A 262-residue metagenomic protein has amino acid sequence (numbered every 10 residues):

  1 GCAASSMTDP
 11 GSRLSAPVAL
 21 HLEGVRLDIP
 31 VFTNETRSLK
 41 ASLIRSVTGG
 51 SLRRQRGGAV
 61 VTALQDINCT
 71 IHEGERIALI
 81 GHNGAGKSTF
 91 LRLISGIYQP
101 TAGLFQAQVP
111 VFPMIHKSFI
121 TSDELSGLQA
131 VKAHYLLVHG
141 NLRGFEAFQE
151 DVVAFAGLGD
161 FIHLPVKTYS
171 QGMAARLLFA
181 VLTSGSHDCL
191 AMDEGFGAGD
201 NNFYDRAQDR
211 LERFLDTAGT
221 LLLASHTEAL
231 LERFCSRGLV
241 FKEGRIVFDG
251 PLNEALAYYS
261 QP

Functional and structural regions predicted by a protein language model:
C2, S6-T62: Pre-NBD coupling/linker segments of ABC/ABC-like ATPases
H21, R26-V31, E73-A78, H82-L137: ABC ATPase nucleotide-binding domain signature region
G57-V60, I115-L177, V181-C189, E194-G197 (+1 more regions): ABC-family P-loop ATPase nucleotide-binding domains
V60, I67, E75-R76: Conserved N-terminal flank of the Walker A/P-loop in ABC nucleotide-binding domains
G185, L231-C235: Hydrophobic Walker B segment
Y204-T217: Helical segment within the ABC ATPase nucleotide-binding domain
S225-H226: H-loop/switch region of ABC-family ATPase nucleotide-binding domains
F234-P251, Y259: H-loop (His-switch) and adjacent beta-strand-loop-beta switch element of ABC-type ATPase nucleotide-binding domains
